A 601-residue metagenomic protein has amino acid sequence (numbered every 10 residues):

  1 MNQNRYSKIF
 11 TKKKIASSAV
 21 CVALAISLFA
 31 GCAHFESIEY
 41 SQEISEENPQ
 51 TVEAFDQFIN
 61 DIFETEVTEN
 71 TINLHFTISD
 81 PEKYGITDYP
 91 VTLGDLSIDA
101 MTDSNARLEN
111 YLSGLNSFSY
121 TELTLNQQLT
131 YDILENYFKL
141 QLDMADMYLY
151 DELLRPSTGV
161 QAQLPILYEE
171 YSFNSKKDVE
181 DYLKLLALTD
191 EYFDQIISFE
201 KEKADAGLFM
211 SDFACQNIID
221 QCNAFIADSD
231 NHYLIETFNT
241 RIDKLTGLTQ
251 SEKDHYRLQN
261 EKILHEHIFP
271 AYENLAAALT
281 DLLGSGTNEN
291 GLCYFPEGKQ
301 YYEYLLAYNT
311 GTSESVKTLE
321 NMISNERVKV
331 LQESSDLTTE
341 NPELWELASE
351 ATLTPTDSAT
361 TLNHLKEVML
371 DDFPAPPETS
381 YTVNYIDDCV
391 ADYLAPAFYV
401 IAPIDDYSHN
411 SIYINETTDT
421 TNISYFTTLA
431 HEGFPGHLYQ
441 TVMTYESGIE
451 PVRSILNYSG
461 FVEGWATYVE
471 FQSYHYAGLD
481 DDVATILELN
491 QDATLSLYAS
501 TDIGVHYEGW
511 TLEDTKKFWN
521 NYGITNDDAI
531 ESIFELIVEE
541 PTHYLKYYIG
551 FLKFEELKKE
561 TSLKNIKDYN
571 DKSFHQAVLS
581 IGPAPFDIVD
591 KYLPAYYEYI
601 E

Functional and structural regions predicted by a protein language model:
M1-T11: N-terminal secretory signal peptides that target proteins for export/translocation
K12-K13, E367: Positively charged, hydrophobic/aromatic-enriched amphipathic segments
I15-L24: Sec-dependent signal peptide hydrophobic core
S27-G31: C-terminal motif of bacterial Sec signal peptides marking the signal peptidase cleavage site
F35-E601: N-terminal maturation segment of proteins
